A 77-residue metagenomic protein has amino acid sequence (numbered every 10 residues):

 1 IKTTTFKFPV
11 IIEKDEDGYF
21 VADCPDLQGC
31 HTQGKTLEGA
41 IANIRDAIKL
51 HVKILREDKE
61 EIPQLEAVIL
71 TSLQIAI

Functional and structural regions predicted by a protein language model:
I1-F8, A42-I77: Short, charged, surface-exposed hinge/linker loops at domain edges that act as mobile lids or interdomain connectors
I12-L27: Short aromatic-glycine-(Arg/Gly/Cys) micro-motifs in beta-strand/loop hairpins
E13-E16, Q33, E66: Acidic-residue sensor for enzyme active/binding pockets
C24, C30, H51: Functionally engaged cysteine thiol sites
Q28-L37: A short, exposed loop/beta-hairpin motif centered on an aromatic-Gly-Thr core
